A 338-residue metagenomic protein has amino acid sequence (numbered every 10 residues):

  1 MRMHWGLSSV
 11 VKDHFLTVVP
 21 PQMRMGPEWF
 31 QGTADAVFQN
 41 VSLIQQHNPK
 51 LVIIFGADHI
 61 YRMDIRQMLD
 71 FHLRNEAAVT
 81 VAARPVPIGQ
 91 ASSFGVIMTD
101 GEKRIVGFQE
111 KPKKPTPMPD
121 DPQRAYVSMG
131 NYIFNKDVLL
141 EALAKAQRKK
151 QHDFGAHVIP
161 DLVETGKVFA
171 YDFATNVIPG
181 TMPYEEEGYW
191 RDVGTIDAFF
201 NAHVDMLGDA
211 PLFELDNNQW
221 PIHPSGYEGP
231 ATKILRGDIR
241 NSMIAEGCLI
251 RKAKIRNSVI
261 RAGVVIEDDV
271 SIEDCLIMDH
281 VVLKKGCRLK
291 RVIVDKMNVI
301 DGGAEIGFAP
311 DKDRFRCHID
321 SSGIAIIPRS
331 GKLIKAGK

Functional and structural regions predicted by a protein language model:
M1-F71, T99, P310, S321 (+1 more regions): Conserved N-terminal catalytic core of the sugar/cofactor nucleotidyltransferase
R2-H14, G101-G107, K167, G208-L215: Proline-centered turn/helix-capping motifs that create local helix->coil transitions or kinks
E28-A36, F94-M98, P183-R191: Short, surface-exposed amphipathic charged segments that create phosphate/polyanion-binding patches used for binding
N48, R62-D137, K145-A146: Conserved core of the sugar-phosphate nucleotidyltransferase
A57, R84, F173: Cofactor-binding loop segments of dinucleotide-utilizing enzymes, especially the Rossmann-like FAD- and NAD(P)+-binding
D137, K145-K338: Left-handed beta-helix
